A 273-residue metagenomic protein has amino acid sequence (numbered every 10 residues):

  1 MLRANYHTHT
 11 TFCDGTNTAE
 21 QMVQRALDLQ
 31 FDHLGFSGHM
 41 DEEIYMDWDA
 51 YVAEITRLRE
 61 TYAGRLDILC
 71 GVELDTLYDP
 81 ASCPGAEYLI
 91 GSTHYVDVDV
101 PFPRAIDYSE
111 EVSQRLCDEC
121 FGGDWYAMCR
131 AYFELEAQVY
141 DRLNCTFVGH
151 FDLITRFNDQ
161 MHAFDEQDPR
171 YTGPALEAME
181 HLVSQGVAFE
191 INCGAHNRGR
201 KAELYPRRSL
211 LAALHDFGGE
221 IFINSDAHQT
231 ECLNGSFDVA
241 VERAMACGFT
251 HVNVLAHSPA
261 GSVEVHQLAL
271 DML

Functional and structural regions predicted by a protein language model:
M1-T8, A19, R156, M161-L273: Charged catalytic cores and adjacent phosphate/nucleic-acid-binding surfaces used for phosphate/nucleic-acid chemistry
L2-R130, C232: A metal-dependent hydrolase metal-coordination microenvironment
F12-C13, T93-V96, P101-F217: Domain-core and long-helix interface of multi-subunit machines
R25, R57-L58, L135-V139, R243: A generic secondary-structure signal
L27, S82, Y140-D141, H215 (+1 more regions): Non-catalytic positions within long, well-ordered alpha-helices that form the structural scaffold/packing of enzyme
F31, A86, N144-C145, G219 (+1 more regions): A structural motif
L34-F36, L89, V148, F189 (+1 more regions): Hydrophobic residues within beta-strands of alpha/beta enzymes
